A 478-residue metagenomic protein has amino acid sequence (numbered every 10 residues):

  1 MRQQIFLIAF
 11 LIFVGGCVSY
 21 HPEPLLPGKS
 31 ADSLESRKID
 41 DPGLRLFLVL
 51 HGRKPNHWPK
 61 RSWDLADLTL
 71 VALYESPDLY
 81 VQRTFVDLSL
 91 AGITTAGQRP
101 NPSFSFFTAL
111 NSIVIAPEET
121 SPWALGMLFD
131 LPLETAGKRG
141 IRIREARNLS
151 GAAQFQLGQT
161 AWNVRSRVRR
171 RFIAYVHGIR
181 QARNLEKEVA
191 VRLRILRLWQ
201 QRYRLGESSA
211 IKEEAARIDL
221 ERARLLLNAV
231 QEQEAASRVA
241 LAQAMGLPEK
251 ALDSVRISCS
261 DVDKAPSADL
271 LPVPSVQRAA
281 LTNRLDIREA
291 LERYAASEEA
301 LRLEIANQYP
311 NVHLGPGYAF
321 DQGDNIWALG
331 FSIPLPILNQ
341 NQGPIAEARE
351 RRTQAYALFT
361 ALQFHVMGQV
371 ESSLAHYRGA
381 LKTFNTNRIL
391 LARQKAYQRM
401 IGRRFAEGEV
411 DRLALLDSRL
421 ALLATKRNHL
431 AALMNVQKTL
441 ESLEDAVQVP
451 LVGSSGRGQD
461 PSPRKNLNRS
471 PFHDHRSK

Functional and structural regions predicted by a protein language model:
M1-V71, Q231-A279, S442-K478: Terminal intrinsically disordered/low-complexity segments used for targeting and assembly
V18, R139, N148, F155-A279 (+6 more regions): Periplasmic alpha-helical coiled-coil/stalk elements that build and connect Gram-negative outer-membrane
H51-R61, I93, S105-T135, R142 (+4 more regions): Small/polar, glycine/serine/threonine/aspartate-rich low-complexity segments that form flexible
T69, G126-L128, F172, Q277 (+3 more regions): Membrane-embedded beta-strand positions in outer-membrane beta-barrel channels/transporters
L73-V81, D87-P102, I115-E119, M127-E145 (+7 more regions): A glycine-/polar-enriched beta->alpha junction
Y203-E207, F405-E409, A446, P450: A short glycine-centered flexible hinge/capping loop motif at secondary-structure junctions
V230, L285, A432: Metallo-beta-lactamase
P344-T386, L390: C-terminal structural cap/anchor segments
